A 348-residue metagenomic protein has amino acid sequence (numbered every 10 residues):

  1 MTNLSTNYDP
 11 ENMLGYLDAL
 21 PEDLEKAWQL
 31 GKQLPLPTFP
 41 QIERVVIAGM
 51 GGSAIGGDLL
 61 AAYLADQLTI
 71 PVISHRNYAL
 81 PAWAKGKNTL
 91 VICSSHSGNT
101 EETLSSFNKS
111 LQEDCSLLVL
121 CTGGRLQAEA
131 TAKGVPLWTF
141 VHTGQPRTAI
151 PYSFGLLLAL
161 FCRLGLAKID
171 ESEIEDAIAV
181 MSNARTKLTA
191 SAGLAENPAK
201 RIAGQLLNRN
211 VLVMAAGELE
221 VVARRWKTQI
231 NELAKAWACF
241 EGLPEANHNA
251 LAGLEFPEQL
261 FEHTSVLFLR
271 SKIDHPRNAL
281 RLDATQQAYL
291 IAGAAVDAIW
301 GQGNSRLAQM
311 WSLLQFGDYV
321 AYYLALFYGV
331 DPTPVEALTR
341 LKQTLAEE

Functional and structural regions predicted by a protein language model:
D9-A19, G31, P40-E43, C162-H263 (+1 more regions): Active-site phosphate/pyrophosphate-binding segments
L24-K26: C-terminal beta-strand-loop-alpha-helix "lid" module of Rossmann-like NAD(P)-dependent dehydrogenases
Q29-L30, T69, L160-D170, A234-K235 (+1 more regions): Short helix-capping/linker segments at secondary-structure and domain boundaries
L34: Phosphate-handling catalytic cores of nucleic-acid transaction enzymes
F39-A184, G204, S271-A295: Glycine-rich phosphate-binding loops that contact phosphosugars or nucleotide phosphates
H75-R76, A236-N247, A295-N304: A generic structural motif
A252-E336: C-terminal active-site/capping subdomain that shapes the small-molecule cofactor and substrate pocket of enzyme
T333-E348: Short, small/acidic-rich helices and loops at N termini and domain boundaries of DNA replication/processing enzymes
